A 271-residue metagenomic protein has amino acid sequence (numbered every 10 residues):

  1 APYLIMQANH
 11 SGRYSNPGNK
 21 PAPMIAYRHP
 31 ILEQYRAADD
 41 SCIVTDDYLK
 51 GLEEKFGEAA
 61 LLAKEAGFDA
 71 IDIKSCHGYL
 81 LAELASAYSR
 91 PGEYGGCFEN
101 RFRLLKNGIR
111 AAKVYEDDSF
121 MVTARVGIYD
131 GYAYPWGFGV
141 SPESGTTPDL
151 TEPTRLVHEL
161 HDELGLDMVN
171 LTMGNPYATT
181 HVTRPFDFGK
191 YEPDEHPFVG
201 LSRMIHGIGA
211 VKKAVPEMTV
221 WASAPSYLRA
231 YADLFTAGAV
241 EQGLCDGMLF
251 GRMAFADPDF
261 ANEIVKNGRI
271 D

Functional and structural regions predicted by a protein language model:
A1-D271: Flavin-dependent oxidoreductase catalytic cores
